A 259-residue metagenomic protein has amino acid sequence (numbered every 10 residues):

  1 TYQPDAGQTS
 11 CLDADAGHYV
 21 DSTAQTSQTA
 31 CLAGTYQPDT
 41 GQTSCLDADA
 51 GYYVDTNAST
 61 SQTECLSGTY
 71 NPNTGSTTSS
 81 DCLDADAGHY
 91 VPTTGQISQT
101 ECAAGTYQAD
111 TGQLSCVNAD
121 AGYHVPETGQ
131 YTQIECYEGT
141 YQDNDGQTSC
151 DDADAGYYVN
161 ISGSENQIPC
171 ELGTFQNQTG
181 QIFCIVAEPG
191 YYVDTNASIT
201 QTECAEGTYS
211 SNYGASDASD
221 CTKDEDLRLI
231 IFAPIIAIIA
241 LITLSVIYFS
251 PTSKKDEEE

Functional and structural regions predicted by a protein language model:
T1-E259: Disulfide-rich, cysteine-dense extracellular ectodomains and adjacent flexible linkers of secreted and cell-surface
